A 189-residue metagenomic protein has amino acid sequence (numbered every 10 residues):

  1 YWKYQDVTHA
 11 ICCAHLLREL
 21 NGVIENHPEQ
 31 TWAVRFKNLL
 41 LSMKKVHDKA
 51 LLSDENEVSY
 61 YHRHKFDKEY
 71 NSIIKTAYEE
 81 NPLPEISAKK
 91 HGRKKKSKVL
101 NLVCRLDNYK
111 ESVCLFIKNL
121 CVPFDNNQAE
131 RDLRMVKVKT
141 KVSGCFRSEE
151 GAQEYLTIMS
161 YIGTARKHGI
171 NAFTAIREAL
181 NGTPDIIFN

Functional and structural regions predicted by a protein language model:
Y1-N189: Catalytic center-proximal scaffold of phosphoryl-transfer enzymes
